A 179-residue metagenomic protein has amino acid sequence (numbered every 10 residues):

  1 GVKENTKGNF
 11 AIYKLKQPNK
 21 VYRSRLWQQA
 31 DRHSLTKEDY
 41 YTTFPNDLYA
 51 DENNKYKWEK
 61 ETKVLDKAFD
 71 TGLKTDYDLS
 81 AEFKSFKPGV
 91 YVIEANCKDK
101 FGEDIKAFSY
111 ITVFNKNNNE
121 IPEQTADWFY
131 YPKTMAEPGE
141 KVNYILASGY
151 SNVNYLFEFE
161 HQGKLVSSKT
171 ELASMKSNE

Functional and structural regions predicted by a protein language model:
G1-E179: C-terminal segments of large proteins
